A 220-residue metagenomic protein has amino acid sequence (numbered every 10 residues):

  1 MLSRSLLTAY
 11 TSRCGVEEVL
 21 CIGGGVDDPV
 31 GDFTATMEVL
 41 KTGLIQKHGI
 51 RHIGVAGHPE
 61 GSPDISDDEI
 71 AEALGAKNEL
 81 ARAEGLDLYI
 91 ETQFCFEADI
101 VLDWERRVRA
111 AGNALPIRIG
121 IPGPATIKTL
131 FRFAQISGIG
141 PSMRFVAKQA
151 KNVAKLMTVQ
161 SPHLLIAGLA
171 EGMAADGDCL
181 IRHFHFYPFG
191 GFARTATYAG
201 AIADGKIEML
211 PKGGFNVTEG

Functional and structural regions predicted by a protein language model:
M1-L2: Short, small-residue-biased leader/transition segments that mark boundaries at the very start of proteins
E17-L20, I50-A56, D87-E91, A114-R118 (+1 more regions): Structural preference for beta-strand elements that scaffold enzyme active sites
V19-P29: Short beta-strand-loop elements within alpha/beta enzyme cores that line or abut nucleotide/cofactor pockets
G23, D32-L80, A110-A174, G190 (+1 more regions): Active-site pocket-lining/capping segments in soluble small-molecule metabolic enzymes
D27-A35, T92-R107, F189-R194: Active-site glycine- and acidic-residue-rich loops that bind and position anionic ligands or nucleotide-like cofactors
D64-A83, D87-W104: Hydrophobic, aromatic-enriched interface-forming segments
A174-F192: Substrate-binding cleft of secreted/luminal carbohydrate-active enzymes
